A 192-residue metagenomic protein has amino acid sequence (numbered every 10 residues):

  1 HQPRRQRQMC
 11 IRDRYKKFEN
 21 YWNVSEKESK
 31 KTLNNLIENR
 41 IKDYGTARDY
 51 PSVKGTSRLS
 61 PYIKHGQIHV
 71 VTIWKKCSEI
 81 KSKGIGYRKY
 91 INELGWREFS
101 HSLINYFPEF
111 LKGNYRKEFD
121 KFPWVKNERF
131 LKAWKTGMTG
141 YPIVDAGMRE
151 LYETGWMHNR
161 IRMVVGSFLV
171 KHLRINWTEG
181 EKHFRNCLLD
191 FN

Functional and structural regions predicted by a protein language model:
H1-I11: Single conserved hydrophobic/aromatic residue that forms the stacking wall/gate of nucleotide- or nucleobase-binding
I11, H101, K171: Active-site micro-motifs of SAM-dependent methyltransferase domains
R12-F18: Short, contiguous pre-domain boundary segments
V24-M163: Gly/Thr-rich phosphate-binding loop signature of adenosyl cofactor/nucleotide-binding cores
E118-F122, M163-N192: Active/binding-pocket-proximal capping segment
